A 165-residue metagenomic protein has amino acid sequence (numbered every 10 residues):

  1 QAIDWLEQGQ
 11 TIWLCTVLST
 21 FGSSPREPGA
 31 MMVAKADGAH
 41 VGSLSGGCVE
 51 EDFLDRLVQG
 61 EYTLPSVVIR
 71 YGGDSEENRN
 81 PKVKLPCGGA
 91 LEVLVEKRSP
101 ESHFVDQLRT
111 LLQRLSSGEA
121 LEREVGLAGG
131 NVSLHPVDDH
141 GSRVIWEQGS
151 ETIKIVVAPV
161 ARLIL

Functional and structural regions predicted by a protein language model:
Q1-L165: Segments forming oxygen-rich coordination pockets for charged ligands
